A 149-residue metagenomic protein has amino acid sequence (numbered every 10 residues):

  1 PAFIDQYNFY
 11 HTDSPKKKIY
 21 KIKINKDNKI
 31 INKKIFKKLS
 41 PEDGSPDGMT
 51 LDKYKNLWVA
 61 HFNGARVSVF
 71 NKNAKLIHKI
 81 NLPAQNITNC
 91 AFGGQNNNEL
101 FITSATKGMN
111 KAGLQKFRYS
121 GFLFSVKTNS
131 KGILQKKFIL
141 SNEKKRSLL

Functional and structural regions predicted by a protein language model:
P1-F9, K38-N56, A84-N98, R146-L149: Beta-rich, blade/repeat-based domains predominating in secreted/periplasmic proteins but also intracellular
A2-F3, F9-P15, L57-F62, E99-G108: Conserved beta-strand positions in repeat-built beta-propeller and related beta-rich domains
F9, I19-K21, V67-V69, N110 (+1 more regions): Hydrophobic beta-strand positions in blades of beta-propellers and related beta-sheet-rich domains
K17-I22, K29-K33, K37-K75: Loop/turn-rich, solvent-exposed surfaces of beta-rich toroidal or solenoidal domains
I22-K29, K127-I133: Short loop/turn segments immediately following beta-strands, especially the blade-tip and inter-blade linker loops
I30-K38, H78-N81, Q135-K145: Beta-propeller fold detector
F36, S68-H78, N86, G94 (+1 more regions): Flexible "stalk/tail and boundary" regions
A91-L149: Blade-level signature of beta-propeller repeat domains, shared across WD40, Kelch, NHL, RCC1 and BNR/Asp-box propellers
